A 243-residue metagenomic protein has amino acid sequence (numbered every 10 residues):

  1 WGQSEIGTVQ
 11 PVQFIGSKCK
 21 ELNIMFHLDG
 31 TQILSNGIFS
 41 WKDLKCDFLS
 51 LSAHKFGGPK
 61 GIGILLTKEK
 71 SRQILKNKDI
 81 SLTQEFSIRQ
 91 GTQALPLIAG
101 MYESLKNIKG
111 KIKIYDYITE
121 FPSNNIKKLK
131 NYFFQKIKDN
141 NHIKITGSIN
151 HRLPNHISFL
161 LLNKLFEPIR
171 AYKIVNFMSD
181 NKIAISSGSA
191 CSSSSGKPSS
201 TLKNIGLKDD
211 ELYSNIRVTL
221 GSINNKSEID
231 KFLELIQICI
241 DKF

Functional and structural regions predicted by a protein language model:
W1-F243: Pyridoxal 5′-phosphate
